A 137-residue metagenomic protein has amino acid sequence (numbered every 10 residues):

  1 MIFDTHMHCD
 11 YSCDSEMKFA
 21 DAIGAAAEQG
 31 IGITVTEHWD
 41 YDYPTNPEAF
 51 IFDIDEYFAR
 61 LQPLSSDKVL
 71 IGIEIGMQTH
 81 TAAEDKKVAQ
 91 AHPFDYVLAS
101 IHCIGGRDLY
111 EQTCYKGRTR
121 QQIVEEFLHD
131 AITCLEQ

Functional and structural regions predicted by a protein language model:
M1-T79: An N-terminally biased module of ancient metal coordination in phosphate/nucleic-acid-related enzymes
P47-Q137: Extended substrate/RNA-proximal surfaces in nucleic-acid metabolism proteins
